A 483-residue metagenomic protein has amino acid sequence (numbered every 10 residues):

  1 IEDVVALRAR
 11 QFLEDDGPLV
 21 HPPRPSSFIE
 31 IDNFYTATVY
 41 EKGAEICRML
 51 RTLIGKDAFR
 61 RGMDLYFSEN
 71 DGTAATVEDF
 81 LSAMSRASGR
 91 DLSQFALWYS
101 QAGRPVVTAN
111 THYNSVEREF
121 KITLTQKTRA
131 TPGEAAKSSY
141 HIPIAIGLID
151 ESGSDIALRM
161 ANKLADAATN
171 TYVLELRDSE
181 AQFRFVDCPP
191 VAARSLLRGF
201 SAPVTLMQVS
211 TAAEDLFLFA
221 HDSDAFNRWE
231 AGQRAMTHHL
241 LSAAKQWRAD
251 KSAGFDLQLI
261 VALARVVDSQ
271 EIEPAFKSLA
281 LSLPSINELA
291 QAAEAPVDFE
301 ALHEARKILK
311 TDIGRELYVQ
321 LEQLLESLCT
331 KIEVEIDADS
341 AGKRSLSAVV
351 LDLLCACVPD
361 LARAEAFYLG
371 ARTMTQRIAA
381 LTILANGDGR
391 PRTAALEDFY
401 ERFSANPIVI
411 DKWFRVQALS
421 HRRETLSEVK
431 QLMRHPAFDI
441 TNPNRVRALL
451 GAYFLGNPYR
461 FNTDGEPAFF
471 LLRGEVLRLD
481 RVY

Functional and structural regions predicted by a protein language model:
I1-E2, D57-G62, R90-L97, V106-T108 (+6 more regions): Acidic/polar loop patches that form or flank catalytic/metal-binding clefts of enzymes that bind anionic ligands
I1-H112, V116, K121-I122: Hydrophobic alpha-helical and helix-loop surface patches within well-folded domains that function as non-catalytic
A9-R10, T36, V186-Y483: Long, ordered, helix-rich scaffold segments
F34-Y35, F95-W98, V107-H112, T131-A135 (+5 more regions): Generic recognition of flexible, low-complexity loop/linker segments
L50-R61, Y66-A74, M84-D91, S152-G153 (+6 more regions): A generic secondary-structure signal for well-formed alpha-helical elements
D71, T131-E134, Y459-R460: A generic structural signal for short coil/turn motifs at secondary-structure boundaries
T76-Q94, W98-Q126, K137, M236-L240 (+2 more regions): His/Asp/Glu-rich metal/cofactor-coordinating catalytic motifs and the adjacent surface-exposed loops that frame enzyme
D91-S93, R104-L196, A290, D298 (+3 more regions): Beta-strand-rich binding/interaction modules
